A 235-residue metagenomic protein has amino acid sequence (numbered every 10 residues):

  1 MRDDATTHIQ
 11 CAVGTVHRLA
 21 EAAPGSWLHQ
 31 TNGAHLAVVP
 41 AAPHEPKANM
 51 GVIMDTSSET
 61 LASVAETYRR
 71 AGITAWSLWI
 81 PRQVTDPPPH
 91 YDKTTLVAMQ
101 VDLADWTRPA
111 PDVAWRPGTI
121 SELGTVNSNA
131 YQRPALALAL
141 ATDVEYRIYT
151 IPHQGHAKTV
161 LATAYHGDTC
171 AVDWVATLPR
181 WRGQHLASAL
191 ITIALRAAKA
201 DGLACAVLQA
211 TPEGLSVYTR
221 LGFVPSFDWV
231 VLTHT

Functional and structural regions predicted by a protein language model:
M1-A75, Q83-V84: N-terminal charged segments
M1-T7, D112-T125: A short beta-loop-alpha structural element at the N-terminal edge of CoA-dependent acyl/N-acetyltransferase catalytic
G14-A23, T67, V84-T85, S128-H153: Active-site rim helix/loop that mediates acceptor-substrate recognition in acyltransferases
V52-G118, L232-H234: Acyl-donor-binding surface of acyltransferase catalytic domains
S58-E66, T177, G183-A200, R220: Conserved acetyl-CoA-binding loop-helix of GNAT-fold acetyltransferases
A71-P81, A198-A210: Conserved GNAT acetyl-CoA-binding A-motif
Q83-D92, S188, P212-W229, T235: Conserved active-site alpha-helix within GNAT-family acetyltransferase domains
A135-P179: A conserved beta-strand-loop-helix scaffold within acyl/acetyltransferase catalytic domains
